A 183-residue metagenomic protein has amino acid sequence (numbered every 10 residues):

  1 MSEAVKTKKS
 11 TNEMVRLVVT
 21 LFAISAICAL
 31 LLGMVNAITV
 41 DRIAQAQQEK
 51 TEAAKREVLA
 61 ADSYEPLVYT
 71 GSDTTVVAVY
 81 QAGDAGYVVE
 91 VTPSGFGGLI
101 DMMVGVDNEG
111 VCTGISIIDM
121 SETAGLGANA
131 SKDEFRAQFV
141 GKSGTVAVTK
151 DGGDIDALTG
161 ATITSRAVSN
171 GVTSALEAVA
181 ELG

Functional and structural regions predicted by a protein language model:
S2-G183: Flexible, solvent-exposed loop/hinge segments and secondary-structure transition points
